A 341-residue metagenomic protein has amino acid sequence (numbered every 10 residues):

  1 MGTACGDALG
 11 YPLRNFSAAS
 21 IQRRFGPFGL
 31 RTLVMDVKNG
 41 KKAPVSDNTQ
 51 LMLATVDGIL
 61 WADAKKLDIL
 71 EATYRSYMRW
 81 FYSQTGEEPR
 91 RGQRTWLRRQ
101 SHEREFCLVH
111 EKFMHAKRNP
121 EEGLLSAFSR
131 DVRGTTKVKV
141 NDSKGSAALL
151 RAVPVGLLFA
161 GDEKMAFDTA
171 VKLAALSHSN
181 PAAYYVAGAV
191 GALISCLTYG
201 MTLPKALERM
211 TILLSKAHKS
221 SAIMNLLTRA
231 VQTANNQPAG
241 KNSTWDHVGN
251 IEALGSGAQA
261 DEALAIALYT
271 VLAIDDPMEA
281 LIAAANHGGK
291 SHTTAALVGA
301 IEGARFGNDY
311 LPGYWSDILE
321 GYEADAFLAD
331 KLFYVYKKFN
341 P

Functional and structural regions predicted by a protein language model:
M1-P341: Structured, active/binding-site neighborhoods that engage oxygen-rich ligands
